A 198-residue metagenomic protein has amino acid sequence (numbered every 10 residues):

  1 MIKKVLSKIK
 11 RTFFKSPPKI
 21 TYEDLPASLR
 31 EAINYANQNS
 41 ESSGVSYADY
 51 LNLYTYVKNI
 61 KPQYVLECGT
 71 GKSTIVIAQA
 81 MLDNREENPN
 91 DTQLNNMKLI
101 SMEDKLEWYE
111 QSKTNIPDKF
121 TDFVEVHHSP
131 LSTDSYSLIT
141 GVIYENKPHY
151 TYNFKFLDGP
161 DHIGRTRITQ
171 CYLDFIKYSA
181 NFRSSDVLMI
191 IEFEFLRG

Functional and structural regions predicted by a protein language model:
I2-V124: Internal alpha/beta domain cores that form substrate/cofactor-binding pockets in large enzymes and binding proteins
A36-S42, H128, H162-T166: Surface-exposed cleft-lining segments at the edges of enzyme active sites
V45-D49, L138, R167-D174: Soluble or luminal CAZymes and related metallo-dependent hydrolases
E67-K72, M102-D104, S129, L157-G159 (+1 more regions): Short His-Asn-centered micro-motif
S73, Y109, Y136, G164-R165 (+1 more regions): Conserved protein kinase catalytic core
M81-L94, Y144-K147, I176-D186: Alpha-helix termini
K105, Y109-T151: S-adenosyl-L-methionine
N153, P160-G198: C-terminal substrate-binding/active-site "lid" region of AdoMet-derived donor-dependent transferases
